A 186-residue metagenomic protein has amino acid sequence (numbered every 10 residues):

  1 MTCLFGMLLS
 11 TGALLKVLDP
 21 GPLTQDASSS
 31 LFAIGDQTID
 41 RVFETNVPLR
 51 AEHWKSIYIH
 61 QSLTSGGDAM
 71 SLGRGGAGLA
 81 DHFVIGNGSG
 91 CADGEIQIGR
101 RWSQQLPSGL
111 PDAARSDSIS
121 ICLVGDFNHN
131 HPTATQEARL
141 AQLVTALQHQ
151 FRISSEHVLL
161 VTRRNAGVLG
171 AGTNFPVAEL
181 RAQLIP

Functional and structural regions predicted by a protein language model:
M1-H53, I96, D117, L123-P186: Basic/polar, cationic surfaces and motifs that engage anionic cell-wall and phosphate/carboxylate ligands
T38-Q104: Short, conserved "active-site rim" segments that organize catalytic pockets and cofactor/ligand binding
G67-D68, L72, W102, R115 (+2 more regions): A sequence-level detector of short, solvent-exposed, charge-rich linear segments
G75-A77, A114, R152: Glycine-centered secondary-structure boundary/capping sites
I98-S116, S120: Short, surface-exposed glycine/acidic/tryptophan-bearing loops
